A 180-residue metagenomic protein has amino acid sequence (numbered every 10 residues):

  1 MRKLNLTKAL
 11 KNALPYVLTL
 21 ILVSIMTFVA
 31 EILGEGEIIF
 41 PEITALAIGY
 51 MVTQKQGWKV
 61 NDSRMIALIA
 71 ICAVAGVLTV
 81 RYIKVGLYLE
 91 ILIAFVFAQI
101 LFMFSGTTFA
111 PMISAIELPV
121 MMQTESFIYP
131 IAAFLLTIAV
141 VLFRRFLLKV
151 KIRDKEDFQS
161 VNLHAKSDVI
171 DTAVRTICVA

Functional and structural regions predicted by a protein language model:
M1-L78, Y82-L92, Q123-A180: Alpha-helical transmembrane segments and their membrane-interface boundaries that form or gate the permeation pathway
F40-I43, F109-A115: Transmembrane helix boundary and interhelical junction motifs in multipass membrane proteins
K55-R64, L101-M112: Membrane-helix interface "capping/anchor" motifs
V80, S114-M121: Generic transmembrane alpha-helix signature in multi-pass membrane proteins, especially transporters/channels
A94-F97, F109-A110, A139: Membrane-embedded alpha-helical core segments of multi-pass
F95-F102, L118-M122: A generic, well-ordered mixed alpha/beta core segment in the N-terminal half of proteins
